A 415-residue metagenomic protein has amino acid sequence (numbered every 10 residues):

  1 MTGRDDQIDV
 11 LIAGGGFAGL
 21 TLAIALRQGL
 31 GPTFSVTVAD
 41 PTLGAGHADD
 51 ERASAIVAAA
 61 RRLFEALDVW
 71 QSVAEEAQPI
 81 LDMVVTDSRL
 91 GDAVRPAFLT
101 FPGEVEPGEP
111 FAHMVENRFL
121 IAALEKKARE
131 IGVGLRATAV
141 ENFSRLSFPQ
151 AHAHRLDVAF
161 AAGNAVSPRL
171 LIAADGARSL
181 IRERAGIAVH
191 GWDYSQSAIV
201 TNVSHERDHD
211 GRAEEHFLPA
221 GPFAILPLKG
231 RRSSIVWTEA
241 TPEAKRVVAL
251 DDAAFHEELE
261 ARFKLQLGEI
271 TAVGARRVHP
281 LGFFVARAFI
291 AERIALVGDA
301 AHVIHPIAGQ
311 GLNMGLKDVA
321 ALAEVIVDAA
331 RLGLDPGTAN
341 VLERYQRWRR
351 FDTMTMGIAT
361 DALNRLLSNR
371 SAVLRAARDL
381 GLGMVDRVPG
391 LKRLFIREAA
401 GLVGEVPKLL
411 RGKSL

Functional and structural regions predicted by a protein language model:
G3-G16: Beta1/beta-strand and adjacent pyrophosphate-binding region of the FAD-binding site in flavoprotein oxidoreductases
D6, E76-R184, W192-S197, D252: Conserved N-terminal helical subregion
R27-R52: Glycine-rich FAD pyrophosphate-binding loop
D49-L90: N-terminal FAD cofactor-binding segment of flavoenzymes
D68, R178-A213, R231-S233, E239-E243 (+1 more regions): Central beta-strand plus flanking loop segment that forms part of the substrate or channel wall within the catalytic
V105-E109, L218-P280: Conserved FAD/dinucleotide-binding core of flavoprotein oxidoreductases
I290-P306: Short FAD-binding loop at a beta-strand-to-alpha-helix junction that anchors the flavin cofactor in diverse
E324-L415: C-terminal helical "tail/cap" subdomain of flavin- and related membrane-associated enzymes
